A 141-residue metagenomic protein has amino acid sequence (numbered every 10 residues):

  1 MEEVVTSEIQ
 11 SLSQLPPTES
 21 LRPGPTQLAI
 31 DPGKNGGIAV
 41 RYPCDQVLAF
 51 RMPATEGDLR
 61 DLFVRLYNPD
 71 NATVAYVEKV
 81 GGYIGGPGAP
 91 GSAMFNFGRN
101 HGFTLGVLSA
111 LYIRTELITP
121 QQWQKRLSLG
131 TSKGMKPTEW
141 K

Functional and structural regions predicted by a protein language model:
M1-K141: Phosphate- and other anionic-substrate recognition elements at nucleic-acid/protein interfaces
